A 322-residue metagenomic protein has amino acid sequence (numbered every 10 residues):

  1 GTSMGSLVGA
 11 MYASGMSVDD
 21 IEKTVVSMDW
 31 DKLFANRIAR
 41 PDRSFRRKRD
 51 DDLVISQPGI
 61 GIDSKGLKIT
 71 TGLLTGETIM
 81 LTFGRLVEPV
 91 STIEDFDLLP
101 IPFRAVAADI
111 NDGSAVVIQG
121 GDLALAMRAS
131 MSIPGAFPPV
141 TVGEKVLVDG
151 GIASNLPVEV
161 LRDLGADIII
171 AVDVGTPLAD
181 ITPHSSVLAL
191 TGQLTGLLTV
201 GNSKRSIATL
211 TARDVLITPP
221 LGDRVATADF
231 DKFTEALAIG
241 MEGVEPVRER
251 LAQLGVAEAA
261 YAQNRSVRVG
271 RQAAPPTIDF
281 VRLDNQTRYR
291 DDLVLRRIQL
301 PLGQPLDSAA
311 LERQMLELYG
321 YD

Functional and structural regions predicted by a protein language model:
T2, M11-Y321: Patatin-like phospholipase
V8: Acidic, glycine-enriched active-site microenvironments
